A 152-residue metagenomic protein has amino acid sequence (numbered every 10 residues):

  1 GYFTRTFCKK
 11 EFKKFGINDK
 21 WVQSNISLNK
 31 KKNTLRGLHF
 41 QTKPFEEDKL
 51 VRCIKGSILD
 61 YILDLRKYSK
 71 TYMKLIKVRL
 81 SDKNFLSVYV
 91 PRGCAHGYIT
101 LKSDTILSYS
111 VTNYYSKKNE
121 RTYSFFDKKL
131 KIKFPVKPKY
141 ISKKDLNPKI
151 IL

Functional and structural regions predicted by a protein language model:
G1-L86, D104-L152: Non-catalytic, conserved peripheral segments adjacent to functional cores
S81-Y98: Conserved SET/PR-domain catalytic core that frames the SAM/AdoMet-binding pocket
L101: Basic phosphate/pyrophosphate-binding loop/patch that engages nucleotide-derived ligands
